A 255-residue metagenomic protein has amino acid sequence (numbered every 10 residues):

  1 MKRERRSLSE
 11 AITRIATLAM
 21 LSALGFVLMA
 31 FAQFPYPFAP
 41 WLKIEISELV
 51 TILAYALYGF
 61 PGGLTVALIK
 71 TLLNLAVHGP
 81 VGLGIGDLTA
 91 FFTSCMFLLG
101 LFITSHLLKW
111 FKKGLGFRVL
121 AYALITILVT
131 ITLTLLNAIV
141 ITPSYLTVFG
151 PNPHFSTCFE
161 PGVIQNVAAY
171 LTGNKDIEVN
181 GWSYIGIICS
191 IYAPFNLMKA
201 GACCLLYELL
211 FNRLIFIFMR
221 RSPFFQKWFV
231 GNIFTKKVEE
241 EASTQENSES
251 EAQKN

Functional and structural regions predicted by a protein language model:
M1-N255: Loop-helix junctions at membrane interfaces
